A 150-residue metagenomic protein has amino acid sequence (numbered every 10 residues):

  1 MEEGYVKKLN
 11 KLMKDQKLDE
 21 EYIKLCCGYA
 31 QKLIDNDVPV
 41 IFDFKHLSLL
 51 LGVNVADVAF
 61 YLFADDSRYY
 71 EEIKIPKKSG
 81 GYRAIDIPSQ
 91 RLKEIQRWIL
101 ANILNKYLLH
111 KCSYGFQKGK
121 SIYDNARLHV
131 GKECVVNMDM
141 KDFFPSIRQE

Functional and structural regions predicted by a protein language model:
M1-A64, E71: Non-catalytic, polymerase-adjacent accessory regions of viral genome-replication enzymes
D35, R83-I87, R91, M140 (+1 more regions): Conserved aromatic-histidine-acidic binding/catalytic patches
V40-F42, L50-G52, R83, Q90-L92 (+2 more regions): Nucleotide/phosphate-binding site architecture used for ATP/NTP-dependent chemistry
A59-L62, I73-K74, C112-F116: Short coil/turn segments at secondary-structure boundaries
E72-P76, N125-L128: Short, flexible, solvent-exposed loop/turn segments with mixed acidic/basic and small polar residues
I73-K93, G115: Short, conserved non-catalytic motifs in the polymerase core
L92-P145: Active-site-proximal segment of RNA-dependent polymerases
I147-E150: Short active-site loop/helix that positions an aromatic residue
